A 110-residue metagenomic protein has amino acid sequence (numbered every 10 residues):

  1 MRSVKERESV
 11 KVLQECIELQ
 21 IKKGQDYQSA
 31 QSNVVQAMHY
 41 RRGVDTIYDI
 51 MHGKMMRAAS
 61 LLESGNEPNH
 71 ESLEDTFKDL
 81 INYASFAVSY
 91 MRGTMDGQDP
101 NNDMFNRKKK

Functional and structural regions predicted by a protein language model:
M1-K110: Intrinsically disordered, low-complexity regulatory regions that flank transcription factor DNA-binding cores
